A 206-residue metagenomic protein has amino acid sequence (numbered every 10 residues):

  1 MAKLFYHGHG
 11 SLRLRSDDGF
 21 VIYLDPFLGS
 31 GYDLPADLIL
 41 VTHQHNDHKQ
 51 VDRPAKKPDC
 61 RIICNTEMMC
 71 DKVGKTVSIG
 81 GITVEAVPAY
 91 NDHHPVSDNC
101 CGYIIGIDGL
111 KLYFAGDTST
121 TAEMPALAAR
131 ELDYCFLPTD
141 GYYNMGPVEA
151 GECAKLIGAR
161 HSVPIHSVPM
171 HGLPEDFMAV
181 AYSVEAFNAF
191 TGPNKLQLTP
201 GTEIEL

Functional and structural regions predicted by a protein language model:
M1-L34, E67-A129, M145, T199-L206: Core dinuclear metal-dependent hydrolase active-site scaffold
L4-F5, K72-I79, P125-A126, G151 (+1 more regions): Binuclear metal-ion centers of metallo-dependent hydrolases, dominated by the metallo-beta-lactamase
H9, H43-H48, N91-H94, H166: Histidine-centered active-site/metal-ligand motif
G19-F20, D37, R53-K56, N99-C100 (+3 more regions): Short, glycine/charged-enriched secondary-structure capping and boundary segments
F27-K72, A129-F136, G158: Active-site metal-binding motif and surrounding structural segment of the metallo-beta-lactamase
D33, K49-A55, T66-C70, L112-A115 (+3 more regions): Short, surface-exposed, polar/charged, turn-prone segments marking secondary-structure boundaries
L40-V41, E85-V87, L137, P164: Redox-cofactor binding/interface segments in oxidoreductases and associated redox assembly factors
I105-F177: Metallo-beta-lactamase
